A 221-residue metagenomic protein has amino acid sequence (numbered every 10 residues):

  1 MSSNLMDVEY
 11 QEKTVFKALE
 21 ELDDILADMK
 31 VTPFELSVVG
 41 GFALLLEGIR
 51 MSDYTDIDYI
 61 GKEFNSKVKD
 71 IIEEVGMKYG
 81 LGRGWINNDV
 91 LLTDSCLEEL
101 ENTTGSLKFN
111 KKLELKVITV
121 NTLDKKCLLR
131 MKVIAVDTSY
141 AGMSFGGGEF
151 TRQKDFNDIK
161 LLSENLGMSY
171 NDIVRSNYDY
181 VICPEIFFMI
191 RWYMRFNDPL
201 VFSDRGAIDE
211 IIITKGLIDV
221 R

Functional and structural regions predicted by a protein language model:
M1-R221: Compositionally biased terminal segments of proteins
